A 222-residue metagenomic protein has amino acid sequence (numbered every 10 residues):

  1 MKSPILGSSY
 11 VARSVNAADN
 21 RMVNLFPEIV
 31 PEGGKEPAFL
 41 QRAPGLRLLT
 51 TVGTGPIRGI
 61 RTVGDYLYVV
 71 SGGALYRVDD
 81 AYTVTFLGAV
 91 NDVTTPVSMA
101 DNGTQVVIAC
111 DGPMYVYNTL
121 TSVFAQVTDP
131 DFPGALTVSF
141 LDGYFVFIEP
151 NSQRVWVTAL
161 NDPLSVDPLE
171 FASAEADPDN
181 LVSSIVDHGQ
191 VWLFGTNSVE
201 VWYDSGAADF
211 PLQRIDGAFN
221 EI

Functional and structural regions predicted by a protein language model:
M1-V84, A135-T196, E200-W202, G206-A207: N-terminal beta-propeller domains
E32-G34, G53, A89-D92, L120-S122: Intrinsically disordered, low-complexity coil segments
L49-G53, L87-D92, V127-D131, A172-A176 (+1 more regions): Surface loop/turn motifs at the tips and blade-to-blade linkers of beta-strand repeat domains
D80-I108: A broadly used, surface-exposed interaction patch
S98-P130, V138, V146-F147: Hydrophobic or amphipathic alpha-helical targeting/insertion segments
Q126-V127, W202-E221: Blade-edge beta-strand/turn elements of extracellular beta-propeller and related beta-sheet repeat scaffolds
